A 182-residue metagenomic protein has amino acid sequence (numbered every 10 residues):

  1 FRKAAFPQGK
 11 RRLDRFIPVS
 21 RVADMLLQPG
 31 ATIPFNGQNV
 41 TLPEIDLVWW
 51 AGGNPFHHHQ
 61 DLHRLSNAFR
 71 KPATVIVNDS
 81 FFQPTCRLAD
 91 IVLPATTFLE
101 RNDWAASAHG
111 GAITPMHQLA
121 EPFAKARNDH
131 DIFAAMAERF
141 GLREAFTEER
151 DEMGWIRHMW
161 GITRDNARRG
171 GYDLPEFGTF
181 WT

Functional and structural regions predicted by a protein language model:
F1-R12, L119-T182: N-terminal leader/propeptide and maturation segments of large enzyme subunits in energy/redox metabolism and hydrolases
F1-R87, T97-W104, G170-T182: Extended redox/cofactor-interaction regions of prokaryotic respiratory oxidoreductases
V40, G111-A112, A137, G141: Glycine-centered secondary-structure boundary/capping sites
T41, L62, I113, K125-F133: Generic structural signal for well-ordered, non-membrane alpha-helical segments in soluble metabolic enzymes
D90: Catalytic, metal-anchored helix/loop core of enzyme active sites in primary metabolism
L93: Flexible, acidic/glycine-enriched loop-and-adjacent beta/alpha segments that face the extracytoplasmic/periplasmic side
T96, G111-P122: Short beta-alpha connecting loops at secondary-structure transitions that line or flank enzyme active sites
